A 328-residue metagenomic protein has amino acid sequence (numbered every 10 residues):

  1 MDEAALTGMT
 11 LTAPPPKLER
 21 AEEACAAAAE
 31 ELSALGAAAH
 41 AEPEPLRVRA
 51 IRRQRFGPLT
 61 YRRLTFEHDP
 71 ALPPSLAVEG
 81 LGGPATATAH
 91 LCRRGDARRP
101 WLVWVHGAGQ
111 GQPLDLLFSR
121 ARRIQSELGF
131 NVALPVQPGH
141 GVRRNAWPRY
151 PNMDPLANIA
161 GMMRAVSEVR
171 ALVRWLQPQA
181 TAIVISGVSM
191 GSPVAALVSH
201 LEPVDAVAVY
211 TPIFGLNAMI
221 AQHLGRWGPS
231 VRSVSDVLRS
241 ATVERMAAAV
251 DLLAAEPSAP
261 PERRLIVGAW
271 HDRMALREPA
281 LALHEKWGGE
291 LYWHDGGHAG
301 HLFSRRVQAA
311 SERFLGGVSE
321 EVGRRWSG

Functional and structural regions predicted by a protein language model:
M1-P74, S327-G328: N-terminal targeting or regulatory segments adjacent to alpha/beta-hydrolase or S9 domains
E79-A146: Short, surface-exposed "cap/lid" segments of acyl-processing enzymes
A146-P178: Alpha/beta-hydrolase active-site loop
S186-A195: Gly/Ala-rich beta-loop-alpha elbow adjacent to hydrolase catalytic centers
L197-T242, W293: Hydrolase active-site cap/lid region
A259-P260, L265-G268, D272: Short beta-strand/loop motif that positions the catalytic acidic residue of the alpha/beta-hydrolase fold
R273-P279: Conserved alpha/beta-hydrolase "acid-adjacent" motif
G296-A309: Catalytic histidine-centered segment of alpha/beta-hydrolase-like enzymes
